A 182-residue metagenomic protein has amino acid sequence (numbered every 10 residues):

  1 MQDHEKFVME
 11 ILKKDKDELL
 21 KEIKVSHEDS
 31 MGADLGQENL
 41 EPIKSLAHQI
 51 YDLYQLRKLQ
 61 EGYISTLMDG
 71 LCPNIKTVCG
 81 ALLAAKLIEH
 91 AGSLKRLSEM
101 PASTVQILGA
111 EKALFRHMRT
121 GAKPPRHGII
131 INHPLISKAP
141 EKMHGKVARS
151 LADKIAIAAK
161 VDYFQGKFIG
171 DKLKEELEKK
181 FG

Functional and structural regions predicted by a protein language model:
M1-L35, P42: Extended compositionally biased segments used for macromolecular assembly or nucleic-acid engagement
V8-E10, D34-Q37, A47, Y51-Y54 (+3 more regions): DEDD superfamily 3′-5′ metal-dependent exonuclease/proofreading module
E28-L82: Helix-hairpin-helix/helix-loop-helix acidic hairpins
L59, V161-F168: Intrinsically disordered or highly flexible coil/loop and linker segments, enriched in small and charged/polar residues
S65-L97, A102-V105: Long, well-ordered mid-to-C-terminal structural blocks that present hydrophobic/aromatic surfaces
L67, A158-D162, K180: Change "in soluble alpha/beta enzymes" to "in soluble alpha/beta proteins
E89-Y163: Phosphate-backbone recognition surface of nucleic-acid-processing proteins
G166-G182: Long, highly charged low-complexity segments enriched in Glu/Asp and Lys/Arg with interspersed Ser/Thr
